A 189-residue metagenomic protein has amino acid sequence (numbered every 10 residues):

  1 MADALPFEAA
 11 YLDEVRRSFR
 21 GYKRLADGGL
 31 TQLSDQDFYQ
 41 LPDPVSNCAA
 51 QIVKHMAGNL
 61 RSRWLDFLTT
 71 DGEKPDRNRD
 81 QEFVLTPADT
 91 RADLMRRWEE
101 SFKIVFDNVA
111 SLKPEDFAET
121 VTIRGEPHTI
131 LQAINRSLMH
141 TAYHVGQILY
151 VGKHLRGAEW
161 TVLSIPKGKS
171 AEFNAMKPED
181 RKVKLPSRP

Functional and structural regions predicted by a protein language model:
A2, L12, R16-R20, R24-D27 (+2 more regions): Short, contiguous alpha-helical
N59, R63, R97, S101-N108: C-terminal ligand-sensing/allosteric alpha-helical core of TetR-family HTH transcriptional regulators
T86-E100: A short, structured beta-strand-centered segment in the mid-to-C-terminal lobe of catalytic cores from group-transfer
A110-P114: A short N-terminal helical cap/helix-turn-helix that marks the beginning of AMP-binding/adenylate-forming
E119: Active-site-proximal loop and beta-strand segments within enzyme catalytic domains
